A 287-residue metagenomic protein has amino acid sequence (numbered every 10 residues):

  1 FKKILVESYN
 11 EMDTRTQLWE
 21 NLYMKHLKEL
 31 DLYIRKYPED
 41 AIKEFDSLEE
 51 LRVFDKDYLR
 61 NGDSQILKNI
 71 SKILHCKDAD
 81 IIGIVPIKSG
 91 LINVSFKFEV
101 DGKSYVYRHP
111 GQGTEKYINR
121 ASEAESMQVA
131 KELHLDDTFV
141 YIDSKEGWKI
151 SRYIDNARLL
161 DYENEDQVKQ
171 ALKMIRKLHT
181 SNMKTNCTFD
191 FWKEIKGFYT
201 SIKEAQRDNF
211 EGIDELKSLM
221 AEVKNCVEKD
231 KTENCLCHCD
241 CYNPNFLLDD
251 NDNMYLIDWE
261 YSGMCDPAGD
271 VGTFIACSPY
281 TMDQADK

Functional and structural regions predicted by a protein language model:
F1-E39, E49, I118-N119: Catalytic-core segments of class I nucleotidyltransferases/pyrophosphorylases that form NMP-activated intermediates
E29, I42-Q65: C-terminal catalytic/acceptor-binding lobe
Y37-L48, Y107, W148: Active-site donor/metal-binding and catalytic loop motifs of nucleotide-sugar-dependent glycosylation enzymes
Q65-G83, M183-C239, D250-N251: An alpha-helical support segment within catalytic cores of ATP-dependent transferases
V85-G102, V106-Y107, K224-G269: Active-site acidic catalytic loop and adjacent metal/ATP-binding pocket of ATP-dependent phosphoryl transfer enzymes
V85-W192, E204-D214: ATP-binding pocket architecture of kinase catalytic cores
Q112, N156, M254, S262-M264 (+1 more regions): Activation segment
A268-K287: Active-site activation/catalytic loop segments of kinase-like enzymes and analogous catalytic loops in related
